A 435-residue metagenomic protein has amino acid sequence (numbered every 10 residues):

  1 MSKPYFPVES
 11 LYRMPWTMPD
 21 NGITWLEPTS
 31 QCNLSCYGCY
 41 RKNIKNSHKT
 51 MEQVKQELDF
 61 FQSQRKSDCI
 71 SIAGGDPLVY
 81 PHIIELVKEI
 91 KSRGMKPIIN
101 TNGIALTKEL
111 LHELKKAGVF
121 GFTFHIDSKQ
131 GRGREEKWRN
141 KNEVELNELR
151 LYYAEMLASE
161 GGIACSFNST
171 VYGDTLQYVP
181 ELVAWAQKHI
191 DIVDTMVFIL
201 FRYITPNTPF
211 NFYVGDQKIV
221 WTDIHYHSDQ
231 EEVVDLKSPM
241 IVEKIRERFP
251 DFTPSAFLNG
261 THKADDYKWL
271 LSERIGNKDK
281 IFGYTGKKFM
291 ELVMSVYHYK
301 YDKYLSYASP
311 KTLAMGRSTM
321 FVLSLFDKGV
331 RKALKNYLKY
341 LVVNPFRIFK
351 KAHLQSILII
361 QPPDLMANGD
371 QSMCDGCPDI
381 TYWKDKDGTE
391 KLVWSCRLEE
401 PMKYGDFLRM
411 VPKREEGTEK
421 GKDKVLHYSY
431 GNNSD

Functional and structural regions predicted by a protein language model:
M1-W16, D266-D435: Radical SAM enzyme core and accessory elements
S2-D20, Y37-G38, P206, F210 (+2 more regions): Conserved N-terminal glycine/acidic-rich loop preference
S2-S30, A154-I163: N-terminal/domain-start segments enriched in small and hydrophobic, helix-friendly residues, covering either
P15-E52, Q64: Canonical Radical SAM [4Fe-4S] cluster-binding loop centered on the CxxxCxxC motif and its immediate flanking residues
C32, I99, E390: Conserved, mostly hydrophobic/aromatic
K55-I72, Y80-L200: Radical SAM/AdoMet-radical enzyme domain recognition
N140-N147, E155, S159-R347: Radical SAM enzyme [4Fe-4S]-AdoMet core and its adjacent flexible, acidic and glycine-rich loops/tails across
